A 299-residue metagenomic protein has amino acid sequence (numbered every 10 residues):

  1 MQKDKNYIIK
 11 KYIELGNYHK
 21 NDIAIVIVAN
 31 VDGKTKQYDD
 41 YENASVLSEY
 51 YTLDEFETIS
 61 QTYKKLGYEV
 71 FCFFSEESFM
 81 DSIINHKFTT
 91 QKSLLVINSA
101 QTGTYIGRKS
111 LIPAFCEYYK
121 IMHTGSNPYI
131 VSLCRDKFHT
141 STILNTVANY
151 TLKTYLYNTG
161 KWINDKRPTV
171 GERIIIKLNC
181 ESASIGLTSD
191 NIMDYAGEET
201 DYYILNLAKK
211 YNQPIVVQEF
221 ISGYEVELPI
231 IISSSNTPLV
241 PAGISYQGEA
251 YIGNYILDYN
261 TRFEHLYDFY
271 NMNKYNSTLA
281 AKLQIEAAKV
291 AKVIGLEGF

Functional and structural regions predicted by a protein language model:
M1-M122, K161-N164: ATP-binding N-terminal substructure of ATP-dependent carboxylate-amine bond-forming enzymes
Q2, I23-V26, N85-Q91, V131-V216 (+1 more regions): Active-site nucleotide/adenylate-binding loops and adjacent lid/helix of ATP-dependent enzymes
Q2-K10, N276-F299: ATP-dependent carboxylate activation and anion-phosphoryl transfer catalytic cores that bind Mg-ATP to form
V70, M122-H123, T151, I174: Hydrophobic beta-strand scaffold residues
V96, T124, I175, V216-Q218 (+1 more regions): Structural detector of well-ordered beta-strand residues that form the stable sheet scaffold of enzyme domains
C116, L228-I230, D268, A291-F299: Conserved metal-phosphate-binding beta-hairpin within the catalytic cores of diverse ATP-dependent phosphoryl-transfer
A196-I285: Phosphate-binding site of ATP-dependent enzymes
